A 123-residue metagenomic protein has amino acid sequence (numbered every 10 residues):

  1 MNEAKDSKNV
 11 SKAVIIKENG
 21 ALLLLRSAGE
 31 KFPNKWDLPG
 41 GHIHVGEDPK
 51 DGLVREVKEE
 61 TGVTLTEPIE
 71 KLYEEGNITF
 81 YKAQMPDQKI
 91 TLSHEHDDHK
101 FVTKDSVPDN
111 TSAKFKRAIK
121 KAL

Functional and structural regions predicted by a protein language model:
M1-L22, Y73: Conserved N-terminal beta-strand and adjoining loop/helix that marks the start of the Nudix/MutT-like hydrolase domain
K8, K17, L65, K71-P108 (+1 more regions): Active-site-adjacent beta-strand/loop module that shapes the phosphate/pyrophosphate-binding cleft
V14, P39, K82: Residues in well-ordered beta-strands of folded domains
K17-R55, E59: Conserved Nudix-box catalytic region and its N-terminal flanking loop in Nudix hydrolases and closely related
R26, E95, S112: Surface loops and adjacent helix of pleckstrin homology
P49, T111, F115: Hydrophobic (often cysteine-bearing) scaffold residues that line and stabilize catalytic clefts of nucleotide/cofactor
E60-T64: Short alpha-helical functional segments enriched in proximate histidine and acidic residues
